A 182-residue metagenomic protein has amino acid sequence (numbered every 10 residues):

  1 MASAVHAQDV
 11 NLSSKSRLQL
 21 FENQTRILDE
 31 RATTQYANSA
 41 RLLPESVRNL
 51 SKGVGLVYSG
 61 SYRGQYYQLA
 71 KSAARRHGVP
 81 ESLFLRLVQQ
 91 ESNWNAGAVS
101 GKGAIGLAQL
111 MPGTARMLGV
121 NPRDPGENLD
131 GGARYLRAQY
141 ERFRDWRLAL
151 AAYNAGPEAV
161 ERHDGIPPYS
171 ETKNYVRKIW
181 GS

Functional and structural regions predicted by a protein language model:
M1-R86, G181-S182: Cell-wall glycan-active module
L56-Y67, R76-H77, E81, V99-A104 (+4 more regions): Solvent-exposed, acidic/flexible segments
Q68-K71, G78-N95, L129-R134, A149-G156 (+1 more regions): Short, functionally critical alpha-helical segments immediately adjacent to catalytic or ligand/cofactor-binding
Q89, P112, R162: Phosphate-coordinating loops and pocket residues in cytosolic domains that bind phosphorylated ligands
S92, Y135, D145-S170, Y175: Acidic helix/loop microenvironments that form the catalytic cleft of cell-wall polysaccharide enzymes
G97-V120, N128-L136, A151, P157-E158 (+1 more regions): Substrate-binding/active-site groove segments that recognize and process beta-1,4-linked N-acetyl-hexosamine
